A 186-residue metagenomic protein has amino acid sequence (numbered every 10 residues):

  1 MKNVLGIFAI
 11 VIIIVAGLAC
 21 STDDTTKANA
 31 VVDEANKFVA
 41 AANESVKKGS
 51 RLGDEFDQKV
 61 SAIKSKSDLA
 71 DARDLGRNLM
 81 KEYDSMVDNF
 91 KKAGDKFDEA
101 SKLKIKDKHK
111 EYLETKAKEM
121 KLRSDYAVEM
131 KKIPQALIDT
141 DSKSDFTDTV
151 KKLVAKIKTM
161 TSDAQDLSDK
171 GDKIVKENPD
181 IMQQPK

Functional and structural regions predicted by a protein language model:
M1-F8: Bacterial N-terminal signal peptides that target proteins for export
A9-I14: Core hydrophobic alpha-helical membrane-spanning segments
V15-A19: C-terminal motif of bacterial Sec signal peptides marking the signal peptidase cleavage site
S21-D23: Bacterial signal peptide processing site
A28-Y83, K116-K186: C-terminal amphipathic alpha-helix
Y83, E99-K110, L137-D141: Charged heptad-repeat coiled-coil "stalk" segments of single-pass membrane proteins that scaffold or bridge
D88-K92: Helix-turn-helix repeat elements of alpha-solenoid scaffolds
